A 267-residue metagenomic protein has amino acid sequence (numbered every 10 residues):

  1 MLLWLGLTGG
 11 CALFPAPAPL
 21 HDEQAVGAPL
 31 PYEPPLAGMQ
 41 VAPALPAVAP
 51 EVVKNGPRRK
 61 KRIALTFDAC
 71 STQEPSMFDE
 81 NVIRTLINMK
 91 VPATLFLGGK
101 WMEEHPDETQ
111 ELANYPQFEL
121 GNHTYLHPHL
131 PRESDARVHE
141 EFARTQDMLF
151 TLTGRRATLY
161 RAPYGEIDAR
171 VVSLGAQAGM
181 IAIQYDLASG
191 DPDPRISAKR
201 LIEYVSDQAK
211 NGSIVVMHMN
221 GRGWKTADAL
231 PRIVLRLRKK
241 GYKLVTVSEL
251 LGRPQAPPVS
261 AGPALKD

Functional and structural regions predicted by a protein language model:
G9-G10: C-terminal motif of bacterial Sec signal peptides marking the signal peptidase cleavage site
A16-L30: Short, low-complexity, disordered segments immediately C-terminal to signal peptides in bacterial exported proteins
P29-N122, L126-H129, E141, Q146-M148: Active-site beta->alpha N-cap acidic-glycine motif
L45-P46, P50-P57, W224-D267: C-terminal domain-boundary segment and adjacent tail
F67-A69, L95-G99, N122-T124, R161-Y164 (+3 more regions): A cross-domain feature marking catalytic cores of carbohydrate-active enzymes and several ubiquitous metabolic/repair
C70-M77, L97-H105, P128-E133, R161-I167 (+2 more regions): Acidic-and-aromatic substrate-binding clefts and catalytic sites of carbohydrate-active enzymes
R84-L97, E119, D135-D168, S173 (+2 more regions): CE4/NodB-like, metal-dependent polysaccharide N-deacetylase domain that modifies extracellular/periplasmic N-acetylated
E166, V172-Q208, Y242-R253: His/Asp/Glu-enriched short active-site or ligand-binding loop at hydrolase and phosphoryl-transfer sites
